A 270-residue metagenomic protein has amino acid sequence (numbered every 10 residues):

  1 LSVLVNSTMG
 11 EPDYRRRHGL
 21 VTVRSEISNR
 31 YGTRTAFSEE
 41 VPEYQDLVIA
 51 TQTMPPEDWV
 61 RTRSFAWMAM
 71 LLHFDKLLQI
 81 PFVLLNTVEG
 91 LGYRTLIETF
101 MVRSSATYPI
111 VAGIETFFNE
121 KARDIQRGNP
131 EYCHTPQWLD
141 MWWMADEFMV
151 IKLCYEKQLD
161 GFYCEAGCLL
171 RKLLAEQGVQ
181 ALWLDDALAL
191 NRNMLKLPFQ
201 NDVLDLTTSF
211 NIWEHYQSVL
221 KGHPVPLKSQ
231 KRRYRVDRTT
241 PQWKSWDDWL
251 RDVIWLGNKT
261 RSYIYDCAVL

Functional and structural regions predicted by a protein language model:
L1-T95, L204, S209-W213, Q217-L220 (+1 more regions): A structural motif corresponding to the C-terminal lobe/cap of the Radical SAM core domain
W59-A175: C-terminal non-catalytic alpha-helical accessory regions
T135-Q137, M141-L270: Charge-dense, extended regions
